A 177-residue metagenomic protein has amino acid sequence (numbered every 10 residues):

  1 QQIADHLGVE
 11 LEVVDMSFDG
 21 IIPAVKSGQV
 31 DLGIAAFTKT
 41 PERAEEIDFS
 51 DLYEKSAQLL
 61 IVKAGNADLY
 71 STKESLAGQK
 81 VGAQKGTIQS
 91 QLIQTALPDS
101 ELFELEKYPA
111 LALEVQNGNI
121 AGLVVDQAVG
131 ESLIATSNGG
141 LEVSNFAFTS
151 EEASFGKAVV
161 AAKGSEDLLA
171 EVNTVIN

Functional and structural regions predicted by a protein language model:
Q1-A36: Extracytoplasmic small-molecule ligand-binding "clamshell" domains of the periplasmic binding protein/Venus flytrap
Q1-G8, K73, Q89-K107, I134-N138: Ligand-binding cleft/hinge of the Venus flytrap
I3, V25-K26, L76, V115-Q116 (+2 more regions): Hydrophobic residues within well-ordered alpha-helices
E12-P23, D68, F103-N117, A128: Short helix-initiation/N-cap motifs at beta->coil->alpha
A36-E46, L92-T95, A121-A153: A ligand-binding cleft/hinge motif common to bilobed small-molecule-binding domains
S50, K63-K80: Flexible hinge/capping segments at coil-to-helix
K55-V62, A135-I176: Periplasmic-binding protein-like
A64-T72, F103, G164-A170: Short helix-loop capping/hinge motifs at secondary-structure junctions, enriched in acidic/polar residues
